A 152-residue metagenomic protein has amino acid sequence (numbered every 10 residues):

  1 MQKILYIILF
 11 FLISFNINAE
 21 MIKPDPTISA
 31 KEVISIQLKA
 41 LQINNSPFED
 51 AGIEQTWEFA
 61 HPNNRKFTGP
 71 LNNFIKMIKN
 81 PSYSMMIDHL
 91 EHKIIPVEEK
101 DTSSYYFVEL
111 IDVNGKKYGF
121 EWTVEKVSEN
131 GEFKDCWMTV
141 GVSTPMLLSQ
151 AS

Functional and structural regions predicted by a protein language model:
I4-S14: Sec-dependent N-terminal signal peptides
F15-A19: Sec/Tat signal peptide C-region and signal peptidase I cleavage site
P24-E32, P47-A51, T68-G69: Soluble non-cytosolic domains of exported or imported proteins
S29-S46, F59: Short, aromatic-enriched amphipathic alpha-helices that serve as compact interaction elements
S46-F48, K66-F67, L148-A151: Short, solvent-exposed loop/turn elements at domain surfaces
E49-D101: Short solvent-exposed beta->alpha transition segments
V97-S152: Exposed beta-sheet edge and beta->alpha loop/turn motif
